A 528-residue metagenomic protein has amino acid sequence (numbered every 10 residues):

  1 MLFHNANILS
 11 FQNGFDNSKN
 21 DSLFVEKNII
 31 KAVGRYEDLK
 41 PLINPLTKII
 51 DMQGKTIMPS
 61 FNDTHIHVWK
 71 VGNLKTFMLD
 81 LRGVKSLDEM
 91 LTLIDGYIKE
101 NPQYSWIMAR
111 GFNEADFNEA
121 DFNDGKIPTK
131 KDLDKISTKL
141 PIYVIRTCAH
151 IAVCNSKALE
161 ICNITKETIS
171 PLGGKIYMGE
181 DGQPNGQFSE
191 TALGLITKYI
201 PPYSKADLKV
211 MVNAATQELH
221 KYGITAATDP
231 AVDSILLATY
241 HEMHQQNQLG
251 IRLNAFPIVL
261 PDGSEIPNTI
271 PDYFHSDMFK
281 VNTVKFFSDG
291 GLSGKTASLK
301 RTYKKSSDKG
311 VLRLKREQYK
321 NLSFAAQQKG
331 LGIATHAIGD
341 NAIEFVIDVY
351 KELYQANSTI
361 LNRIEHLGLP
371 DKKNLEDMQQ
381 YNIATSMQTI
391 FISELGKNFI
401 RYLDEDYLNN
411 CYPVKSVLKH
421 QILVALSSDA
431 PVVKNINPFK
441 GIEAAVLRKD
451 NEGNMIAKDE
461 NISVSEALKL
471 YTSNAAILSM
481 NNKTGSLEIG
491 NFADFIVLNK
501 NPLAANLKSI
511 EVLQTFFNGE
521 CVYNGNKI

Functional and structural regions predicted by a protein language model:
L2-H4, F15-I266, G291-A342, L361 (+2 more regions): Divalent metal-binding segments
L23-F24, F286, T515: Short aromatic-centered micro-motifs
H67, M278-T296, I383-S393: Non-cysteine beta-strand/loop elements that form the S-adenosyl-L-methionine
Y97, L507-N526: P-loop/Walker A phosphate-binding loop and immediately adjacent motor/lid segment at beta-alpha junctions
P171, D262-N268, Y273-G291: Glycine-rich, aromatic-flanked loop segments that form ligand/cofactor-binding clefts across common enzyme folds
H244-N247, I270-F279, N357, M378-N382: Acidic (Asp/Glu)-rich catalytic clusters
S323-A334, I338-N362, L367, K372-E376 (+3 more regions): His/Asp/Glu-enriched, well-ordered alpha-helical/loop segment that forms or immediately abuts the divalent-metal
